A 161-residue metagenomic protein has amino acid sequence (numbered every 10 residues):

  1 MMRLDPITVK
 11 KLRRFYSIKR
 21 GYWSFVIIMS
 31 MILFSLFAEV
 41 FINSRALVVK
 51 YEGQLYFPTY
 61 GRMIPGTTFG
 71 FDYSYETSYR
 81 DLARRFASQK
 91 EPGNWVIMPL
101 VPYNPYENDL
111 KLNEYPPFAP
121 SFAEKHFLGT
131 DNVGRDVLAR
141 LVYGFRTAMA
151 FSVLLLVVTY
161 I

Functional and structural regions predicted by a protein language model:
M1-I161: Gly/Trp-centered helix-boundary motif
